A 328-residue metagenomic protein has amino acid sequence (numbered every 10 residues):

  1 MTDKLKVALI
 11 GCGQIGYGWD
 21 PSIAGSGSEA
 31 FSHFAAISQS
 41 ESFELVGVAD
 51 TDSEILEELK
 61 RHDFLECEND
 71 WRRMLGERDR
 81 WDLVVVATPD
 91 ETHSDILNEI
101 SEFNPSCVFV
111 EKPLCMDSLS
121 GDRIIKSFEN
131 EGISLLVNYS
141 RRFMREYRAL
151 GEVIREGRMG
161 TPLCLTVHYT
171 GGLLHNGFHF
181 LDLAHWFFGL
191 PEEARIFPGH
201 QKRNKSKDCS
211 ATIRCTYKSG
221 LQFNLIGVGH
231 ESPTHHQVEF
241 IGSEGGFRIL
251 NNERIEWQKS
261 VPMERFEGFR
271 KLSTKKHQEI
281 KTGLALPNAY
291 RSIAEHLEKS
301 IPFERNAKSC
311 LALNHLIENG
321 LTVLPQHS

Functional and structural regions predicted by a protein language model:
M1-H62, A294: N-terminal Rossmann-like dinucleotide-binding module
M1-L5, A49, L83-V86, D122 (+1 more regions): C-terminal helix-rich "cap/oligomerization" subdomain common to oxidoreductases
D3-L5, S106, I133, L163: Nucleotide donor/acceptor-binding cores
T51-E54, E58, D63-F128: Beta-loop-alpha module in the N-terminal Rossmann-like domain of NAD(P)-dependent dehydrogenases, especially those
L83, L114-L173, P325: A contiguous active-site-proximal alpha/beta segment in oxidoreductase catalytic domains
F109-V110, L135-V137, I249: Hydrophobic residues in well-ordered beta-strands that form the structural core
T161-E239, K308-L311: Rossmann-like dinucleotide-binding domain that binds NAD(P)(H)
R203-N204, S219-A289, F303-N306: NAD(P)-dinucleotide binding in Rossmann-like oxidoreductases
